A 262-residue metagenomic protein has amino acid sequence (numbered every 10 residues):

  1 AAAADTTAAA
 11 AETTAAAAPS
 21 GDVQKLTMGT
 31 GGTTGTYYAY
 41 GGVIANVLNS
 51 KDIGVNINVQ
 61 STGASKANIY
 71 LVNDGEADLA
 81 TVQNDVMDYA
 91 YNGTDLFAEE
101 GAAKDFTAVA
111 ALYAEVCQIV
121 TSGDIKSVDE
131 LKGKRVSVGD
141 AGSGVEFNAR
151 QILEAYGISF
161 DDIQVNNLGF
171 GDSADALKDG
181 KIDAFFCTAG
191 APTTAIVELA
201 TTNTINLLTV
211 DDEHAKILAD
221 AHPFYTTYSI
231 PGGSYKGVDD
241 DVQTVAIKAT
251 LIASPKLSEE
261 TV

Functional and structural regions predicted by a protein language model:
A1-K25: Short, low-complexity disordered leader/linker segments with a strong preference for bacterial N-terminal type II
T14-A15, K256-V262: Short, intrinsically disordered, charge-balanced linker/junction segments flanking boundaries in proteins
V23, D52-G54, A64-A67, D74 (+6 more regions): Extracytoplasmic
V23-K51, V55-N56, A111, E115-D179: Bilobed "Venus flytrap"/periplasmic-binding protein-like clamshell domains and structurally analogous long
G42-N46, N58-E100, S122, K126 (+2 more regions): Pocket-flanking alpha-helical
N84-V86, G93-L96, F160-S258: Pocket-lining segment of extracytoplasmic ligand-binding domains
A98-L112, Q118, S234-Q243: A structural signal for short loop-to-beta-strand junctions that line the ligand-binding cleft of periplasmic/secreted
